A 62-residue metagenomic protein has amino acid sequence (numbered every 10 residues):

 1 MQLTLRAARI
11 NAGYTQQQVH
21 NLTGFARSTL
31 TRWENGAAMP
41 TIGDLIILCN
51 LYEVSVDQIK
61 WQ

Functional and structural regions predicted by a protein language model:
M1-N11: A short, Lys/Arg-rich alpha-helix, primarily the initiator
R6, Q17, I46: Residues within the helices of the helix-turn-helix
R9, H20, C49: The alpha-helix within a helix-turn-helix
G13-R32: Short alpha-helical DNA-recognition segment
G24, G43-Q58: DNA major-groove recognition helix of helix-turn-helix/homeodomain DNA-binding modules
N35: Short, conserved catalytic or interaction motifs in soluble domains
